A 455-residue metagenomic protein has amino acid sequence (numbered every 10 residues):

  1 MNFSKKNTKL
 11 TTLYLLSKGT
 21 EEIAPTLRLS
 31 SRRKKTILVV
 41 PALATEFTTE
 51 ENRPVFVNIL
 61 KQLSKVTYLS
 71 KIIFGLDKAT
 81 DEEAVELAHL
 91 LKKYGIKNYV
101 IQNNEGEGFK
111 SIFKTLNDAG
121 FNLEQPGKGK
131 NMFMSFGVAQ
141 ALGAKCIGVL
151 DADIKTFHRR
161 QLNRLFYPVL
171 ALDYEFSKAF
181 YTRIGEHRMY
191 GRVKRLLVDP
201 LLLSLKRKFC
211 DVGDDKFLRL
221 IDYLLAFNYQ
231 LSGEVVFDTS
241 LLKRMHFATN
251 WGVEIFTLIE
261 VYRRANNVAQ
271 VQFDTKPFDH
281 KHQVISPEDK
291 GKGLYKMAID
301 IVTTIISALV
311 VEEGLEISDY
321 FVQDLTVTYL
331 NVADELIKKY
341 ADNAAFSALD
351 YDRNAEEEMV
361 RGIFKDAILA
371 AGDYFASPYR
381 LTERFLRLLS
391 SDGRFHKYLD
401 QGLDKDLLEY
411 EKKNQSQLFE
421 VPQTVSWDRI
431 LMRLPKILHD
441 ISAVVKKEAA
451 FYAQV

Functional and structural regions predicted by a protein language model:
M1-Q62: N-proximal low-complexity "stem/linker" segments adjacent to membrane-targeting elements
M1-Y14, V85, P287-V455: Terminal low-complexity segments of carbohydrate-biosynthetic enzymes
Y68-T80, I101-E105: Short beta-strand/loop segment that forms part of the nucleotide-sugar
E83-L142: Active-site-proximal specificity loops/subdomain of glycosyltransferases
G143-K155: Short beta-strand-to-loop acidic/aromatic patch adjacent to the donor-nucleotide binding site
F157-T239: Conserved catalytic core of nucleotide-sugar-dependent glycosyltransferases
T249, I259-K276: Catalytic donor-sugar/metal-binding loop of nucleotide-sugar-dependent glycosyltransferases
V271-K292: Active-site donor/metal-binding and catalytic loop motifs of nucleotide-sugar-dependent glycosylation enzymes
